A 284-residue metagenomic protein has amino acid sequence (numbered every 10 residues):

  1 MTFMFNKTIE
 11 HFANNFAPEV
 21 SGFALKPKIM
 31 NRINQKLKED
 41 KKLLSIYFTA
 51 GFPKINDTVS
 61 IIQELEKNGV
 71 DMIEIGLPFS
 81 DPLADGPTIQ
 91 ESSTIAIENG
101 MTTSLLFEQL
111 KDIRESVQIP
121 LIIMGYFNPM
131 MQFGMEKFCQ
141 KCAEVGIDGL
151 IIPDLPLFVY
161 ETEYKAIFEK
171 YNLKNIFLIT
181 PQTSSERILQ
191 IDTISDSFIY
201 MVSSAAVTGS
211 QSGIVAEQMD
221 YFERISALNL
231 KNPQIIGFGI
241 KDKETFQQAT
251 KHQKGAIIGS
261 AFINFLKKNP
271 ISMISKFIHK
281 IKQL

Functional and structural regions predicted by a protein language model:
K26-S45: N-terminal amphipathic alpha-helix/helix-capping segment at the start of soluble metabolic enzymes
I29-N34, D81-T88, M101-E108, M131-M135 (+5 more regions): Active-site-adjacent beta->alpha loops and helix N-cap segments on the catalytic face of soluble alpha/beta enzymes
L44-F48, I73-I75, L121-G125, L150-I152 (+4 more regions): Hydrophobic faces of well-ordered beta-strands that scaffold small-molecule active sites in alpha/beta enzyme cores
T58-Q63, T183-T193, I240-Q253: Catalytic cores of alpha/beta
I75-S80, G149-I151, L155-F158, Y200-S210 (+1 more regions): Glycine-rich phosphate-binding active-site loops on the catalytic face of alpha/beta enzymes
L77, E91-L155: Active-site beta->alpha loop and helix N-cap motifs at the rims of alpha/beta catalytic domains
T88-I122, K170-I176, T180, E217-N232 (+1 more regions): Alpha-helix-loop-beta-strand connector modules within alpha/beta enzyme cores
L106, E223-N232, K241-Q247, Q253-L284: Alpha/beta catalytic cores of nucleotide-metabolism and tRNA/nucleoside-modifying enzymes
